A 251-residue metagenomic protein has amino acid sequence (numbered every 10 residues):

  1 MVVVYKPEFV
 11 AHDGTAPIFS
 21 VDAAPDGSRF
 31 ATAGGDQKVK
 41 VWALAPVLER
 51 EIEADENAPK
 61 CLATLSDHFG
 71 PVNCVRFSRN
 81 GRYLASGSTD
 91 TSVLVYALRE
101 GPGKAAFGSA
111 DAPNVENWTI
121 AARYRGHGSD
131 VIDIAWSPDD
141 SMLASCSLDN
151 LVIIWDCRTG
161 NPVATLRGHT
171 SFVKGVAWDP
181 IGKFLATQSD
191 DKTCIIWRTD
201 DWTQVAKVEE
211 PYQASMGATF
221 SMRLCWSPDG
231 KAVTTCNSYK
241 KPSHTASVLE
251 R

Functional and structural regions predicted by a protein language model:
K6-E8, R50, K60-A63, K104-A106 (+3 more regions): A structural motif specific to WD40 beta-propellers
F9-I18, A58, L65-V72, Y124-V131 (+2 more regions): WD40/WD-repeat beta-propeller blade N-cap
G14-P17, D26, C61, H68-P71 (+9 more regions): WD40/WD-repeat beta-propeller blade-loop signature
V21-G27, V75-G81, A135-D140, C146 (+2 more regions): Loop/turn segments within WD40 beta-propeller blades
G27-A31, G81-A85, A122, S141-A144 (+5 more regions): Structural hallmark of WD40 beta-propellers
T32-Q37, S86-D90, D139, S145-D149 (+3 more regions): Conserved strand-to-loop turn within each blade of WD40 beta-propeller repeats
V39-L44, V75, V93-L98, C146 (+4 more regions): WD40-repeat beta-propellers
A43-E53, A97-A112, R198-T203, R251: Short loop/turn segments immediately following beta-strands, especially the blade-tip and inter-blade linker loops
